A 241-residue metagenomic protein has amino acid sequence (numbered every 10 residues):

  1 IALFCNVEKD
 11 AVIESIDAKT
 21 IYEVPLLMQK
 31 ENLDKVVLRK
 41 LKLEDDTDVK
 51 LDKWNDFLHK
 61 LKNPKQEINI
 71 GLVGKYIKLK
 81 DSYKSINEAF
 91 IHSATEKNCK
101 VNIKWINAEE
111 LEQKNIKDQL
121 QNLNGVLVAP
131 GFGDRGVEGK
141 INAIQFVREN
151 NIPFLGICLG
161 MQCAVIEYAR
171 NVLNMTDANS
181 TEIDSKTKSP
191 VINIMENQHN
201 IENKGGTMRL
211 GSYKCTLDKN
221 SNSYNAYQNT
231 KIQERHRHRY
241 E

Functional and structural regions predicted by a protein language model:
I1-E241: N-terminal beta1-alpha1 cap of cysteine-dependent amidohydrolase-like domains
